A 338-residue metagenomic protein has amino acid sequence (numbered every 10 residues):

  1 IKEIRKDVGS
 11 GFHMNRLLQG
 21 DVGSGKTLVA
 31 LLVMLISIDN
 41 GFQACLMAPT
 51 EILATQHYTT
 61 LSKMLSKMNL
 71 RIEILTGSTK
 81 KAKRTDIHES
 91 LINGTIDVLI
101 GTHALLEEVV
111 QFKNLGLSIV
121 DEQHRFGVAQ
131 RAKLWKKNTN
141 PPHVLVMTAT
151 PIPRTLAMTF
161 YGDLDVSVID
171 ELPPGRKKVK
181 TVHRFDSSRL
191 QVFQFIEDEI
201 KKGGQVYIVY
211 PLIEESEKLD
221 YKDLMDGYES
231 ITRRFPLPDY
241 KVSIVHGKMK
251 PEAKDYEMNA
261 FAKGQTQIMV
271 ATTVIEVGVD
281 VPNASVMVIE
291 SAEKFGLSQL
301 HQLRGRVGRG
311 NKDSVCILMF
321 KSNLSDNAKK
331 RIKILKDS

Functional and structural regions predicted by a protein language model:
K2-I334: Inter-lobe coupling/hinge segments of SF2-like helicase ATPases
D337-S338: C-terminal or mid-to-C-terminal helical accessory/interaction module adjacent to the motor/catalytic core
